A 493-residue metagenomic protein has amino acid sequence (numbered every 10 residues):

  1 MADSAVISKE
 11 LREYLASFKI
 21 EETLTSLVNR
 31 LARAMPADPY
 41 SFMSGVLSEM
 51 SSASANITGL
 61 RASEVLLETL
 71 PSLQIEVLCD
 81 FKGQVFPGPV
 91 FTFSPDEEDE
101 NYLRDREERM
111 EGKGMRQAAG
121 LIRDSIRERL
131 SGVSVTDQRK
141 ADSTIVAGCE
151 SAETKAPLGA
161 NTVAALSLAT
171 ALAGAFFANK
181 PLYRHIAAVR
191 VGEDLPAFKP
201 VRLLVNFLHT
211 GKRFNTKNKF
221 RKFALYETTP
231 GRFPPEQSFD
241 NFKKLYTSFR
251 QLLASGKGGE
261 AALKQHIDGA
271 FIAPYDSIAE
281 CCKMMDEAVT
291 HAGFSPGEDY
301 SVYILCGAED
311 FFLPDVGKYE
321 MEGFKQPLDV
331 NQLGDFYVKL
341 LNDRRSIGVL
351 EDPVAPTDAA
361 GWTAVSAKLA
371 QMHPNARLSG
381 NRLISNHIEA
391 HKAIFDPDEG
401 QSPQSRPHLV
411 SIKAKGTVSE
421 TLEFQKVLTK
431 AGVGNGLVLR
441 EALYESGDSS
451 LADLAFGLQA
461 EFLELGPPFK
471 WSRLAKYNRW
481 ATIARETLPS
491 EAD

Functional and structural regions predicted by a protein language model:
M1-E64, S72-R104, R116-G120, D142-E153: Phospho-regulatory, low-complexity terminal regions
R33, D80-Q84, D124-V135, V146-E150 (+14 more regions): Generic secondary-structure signature for well-ordered alpha-helical cores
S54, L66-E68, K82, E193-P200 (+9 more regions): Solvent-exposed alpha-helices and their adjacent loops that cap or buttress functional pockets in soluble metabolic
V65-L66, P71-V77, T154-F177, R202-K222 (+3 more regions): Conserved phosphate/anionic-ligand binding catalytic regions in large, soluble enzymes, centered on
L73-G83, P89-T92, V205-T228, V289 (+3 more regions): Short beta-strand elements
G88, F93-K180, F239: Metal- or metallocofactor-binding catalytic centers and their adjacent structured scaffolds across diverse enzyme
V191-E193, F198-A270: Mobile "lid/hinge" segments at catalytic clefts and subdomain interfaces of large enzymes
G258-A262, I272-A492: Catalytic core of soluble alpha/beta enzymes
